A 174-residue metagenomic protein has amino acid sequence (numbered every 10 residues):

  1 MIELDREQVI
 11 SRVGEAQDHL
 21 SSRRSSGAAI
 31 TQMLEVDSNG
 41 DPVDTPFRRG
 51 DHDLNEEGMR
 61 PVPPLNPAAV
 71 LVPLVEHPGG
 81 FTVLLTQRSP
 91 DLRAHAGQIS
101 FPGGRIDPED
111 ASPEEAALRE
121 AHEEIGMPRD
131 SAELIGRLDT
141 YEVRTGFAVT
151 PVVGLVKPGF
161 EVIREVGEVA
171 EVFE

Functional and structural regions predicted by a protein language model:
M1-S100, R105-I163: N-terminal leader/linker segments that precede catalytic domains of diphosphate-processing enzymes
R164-E174: NUDIX/MutT-family hydrolases
